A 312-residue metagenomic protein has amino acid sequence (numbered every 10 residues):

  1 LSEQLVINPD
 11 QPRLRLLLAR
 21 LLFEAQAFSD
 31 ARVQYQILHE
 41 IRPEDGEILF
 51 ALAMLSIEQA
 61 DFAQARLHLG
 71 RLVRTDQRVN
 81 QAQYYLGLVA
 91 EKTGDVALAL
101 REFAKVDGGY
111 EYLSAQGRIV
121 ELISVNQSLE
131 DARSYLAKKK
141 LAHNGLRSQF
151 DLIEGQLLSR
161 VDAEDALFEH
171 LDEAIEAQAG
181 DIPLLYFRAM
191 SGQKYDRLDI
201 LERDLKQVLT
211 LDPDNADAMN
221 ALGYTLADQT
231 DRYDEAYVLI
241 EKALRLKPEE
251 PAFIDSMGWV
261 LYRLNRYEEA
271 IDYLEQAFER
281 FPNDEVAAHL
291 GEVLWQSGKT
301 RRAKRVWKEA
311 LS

Functional and structural regions predicted by a protein language model:
S2, A25-I37, Q59-R71, T93-E102 (+6 more regions): Structural signature of tandem alpha-helical TPR/SEL1-like repeats, specifically the intra-repeat loop/turn
I7, I41, R74-T75, V106-Y110 (+6 more regions): Structural marker of alpha-solenoid helical repeat scaffolds
Q11, D45, V79, Y112-L113 (+5 more regions): Residue-level recognition of tetratricopeptide repeat
L14, I48, A82, A115-Q116 (+5 more regions): TPR alpha-solenoid repeat register
L17, A51, Y85, R118-I119 (+5 more regions): Canonical tetratricopeptide repeat
R20, M54, L88, E121 (+5 more regions): Residue-level recognition of tetratricopeptide repeat
M54, M190, D217, A221-E279: Alpha-helical adaptor scaffolds
D107-E111, W295, T300-S312: TPR/TPR-like (Sel1-like) alpha-helical repeat modules
